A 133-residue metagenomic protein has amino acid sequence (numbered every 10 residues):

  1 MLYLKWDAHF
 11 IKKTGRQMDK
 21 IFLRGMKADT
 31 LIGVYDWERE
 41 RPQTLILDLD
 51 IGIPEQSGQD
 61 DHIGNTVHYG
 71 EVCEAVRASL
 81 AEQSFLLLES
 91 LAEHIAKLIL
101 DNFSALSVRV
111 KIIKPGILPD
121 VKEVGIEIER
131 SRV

Functional and structural regions predicted by a protein language model:
L2-V133: N-terminal, polar/charged subdomain of small-to-medium soluble alpha/beta proteins
